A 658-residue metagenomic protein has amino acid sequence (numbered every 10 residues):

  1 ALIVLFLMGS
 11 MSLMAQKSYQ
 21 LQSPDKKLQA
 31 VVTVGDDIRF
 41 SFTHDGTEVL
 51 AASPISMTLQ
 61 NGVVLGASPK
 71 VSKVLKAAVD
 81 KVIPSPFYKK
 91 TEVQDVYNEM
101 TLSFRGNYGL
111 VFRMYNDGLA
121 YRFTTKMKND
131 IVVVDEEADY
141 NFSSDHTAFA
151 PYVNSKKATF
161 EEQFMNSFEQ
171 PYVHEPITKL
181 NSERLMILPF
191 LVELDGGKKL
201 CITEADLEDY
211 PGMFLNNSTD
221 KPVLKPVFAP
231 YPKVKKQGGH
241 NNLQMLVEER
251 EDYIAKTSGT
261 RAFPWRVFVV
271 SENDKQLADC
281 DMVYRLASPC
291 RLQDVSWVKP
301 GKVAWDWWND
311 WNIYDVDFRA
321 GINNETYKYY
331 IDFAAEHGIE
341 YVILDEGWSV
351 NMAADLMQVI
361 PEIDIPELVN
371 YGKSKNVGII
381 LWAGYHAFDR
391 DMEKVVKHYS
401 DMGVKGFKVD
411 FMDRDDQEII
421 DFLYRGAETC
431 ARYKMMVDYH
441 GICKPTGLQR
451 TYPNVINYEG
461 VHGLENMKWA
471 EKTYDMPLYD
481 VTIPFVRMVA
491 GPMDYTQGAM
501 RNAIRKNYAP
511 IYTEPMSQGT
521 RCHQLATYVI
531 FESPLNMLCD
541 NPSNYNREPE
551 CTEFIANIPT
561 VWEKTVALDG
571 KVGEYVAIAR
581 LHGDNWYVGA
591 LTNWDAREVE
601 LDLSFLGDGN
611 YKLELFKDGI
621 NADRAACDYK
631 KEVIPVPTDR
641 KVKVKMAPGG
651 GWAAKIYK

Functional and structural regions predicted by a protein language model:
A1-S18: Bacterial Sec-dependent N-terminal signal peptides
K17-R285: N-terminal accessory beta-strand-rich subdomains and adjacent acidic, glycine-rich linkers that precede catalytic cores
I254, S258-F333, H337: An acidic-aromatic substrate-binding cleft motif
A334, D410, V437, I530 (+1 more regions): Conserved, mostly hydrophobic/aromatic
D345-T520: Aromatic- and carboxylate-enriched substrate-binding clefts and catalytic-loop regions of carbohydrate-active enzymes
D540-Y587, L591, D623-C627: Glycan-recognition and catalytic regions of carbohydrate-active enzymes
V572-K612, W652-A653: Carbohydrate-binding surface patches
V633-K658: C-terminal beta-strand-rich structural cap/linker in extracellular carbohydrate-active enzymes
